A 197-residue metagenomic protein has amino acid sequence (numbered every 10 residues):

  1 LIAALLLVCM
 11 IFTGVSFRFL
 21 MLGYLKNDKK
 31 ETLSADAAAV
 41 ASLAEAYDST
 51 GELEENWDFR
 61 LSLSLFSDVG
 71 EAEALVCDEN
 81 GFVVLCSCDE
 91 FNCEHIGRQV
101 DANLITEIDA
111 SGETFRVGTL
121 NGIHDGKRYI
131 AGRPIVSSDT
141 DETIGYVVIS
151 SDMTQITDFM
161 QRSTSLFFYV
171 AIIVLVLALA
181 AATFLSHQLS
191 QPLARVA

Functional and structural regions predicted by a protein language model:
L1-V83, C88-F91, H95, S165: Juxtamembrane segments flanking the first transmembrane helix of membrane-anchored signal-transduction proteins
V8, F159-Q188: Cytoplasm-proximal transmembrane signaling helix
W57-R60, C88-G126: Extracytoplasmic/periplasmic sensor domains and loops in membrane signaling proteins
D125, V136-T140, V148-F168: Helix-start (N-cap) segments at beta->loop->alpha junctions that couple sensory/regulatory domains to adjoining helices
T143: Glycine-rich acetyl-CoA-binding "A-motif" of GNAT/NAT acetyltransferases
Q188-A197: Membrane-proximal alpha-helical signal-transduction linkers
